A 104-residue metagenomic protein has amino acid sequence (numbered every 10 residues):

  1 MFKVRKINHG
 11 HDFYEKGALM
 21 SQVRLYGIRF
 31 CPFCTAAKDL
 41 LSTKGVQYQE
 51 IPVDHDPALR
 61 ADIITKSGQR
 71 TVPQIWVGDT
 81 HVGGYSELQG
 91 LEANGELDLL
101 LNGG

Functional and structural regions predicted by a protein language model:
K3-L19: Short, Lys/Arg-enriched N-terminal segments with co-localized hydrophobic residues within the first ~10-30 amino acids
Y14-G27, V77, E96-N102: Long, low-complexity, intrinsically disordered polar/charged segments
L19-Q47: Local sequence-structure signature of Cys/Sec-based thiol-disulfide redox active-site neighborhoods
P32, A58, G83: Short alpha-helical
Q47-L59: Thiol-based oxidoreductase modules, predominantly thioredoxin-like and allied folds used for disulfide exchange
S67-W76, S86: Structural micro-motif
T80-G103: Non-catalytic, surface beta->alpha helical segment in thiol-disulfide oxidoreductase systems
